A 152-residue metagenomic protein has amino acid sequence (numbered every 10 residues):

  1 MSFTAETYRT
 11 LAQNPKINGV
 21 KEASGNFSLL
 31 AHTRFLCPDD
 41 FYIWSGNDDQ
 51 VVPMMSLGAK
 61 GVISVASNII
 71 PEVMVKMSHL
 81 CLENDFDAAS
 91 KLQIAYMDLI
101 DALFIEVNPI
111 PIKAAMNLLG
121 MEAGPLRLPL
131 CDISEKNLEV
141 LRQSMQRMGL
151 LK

Functional and structural regions predicted by a protein language model:
M1-Y42: Glycine/proline-rich, positively charged, aromatic-decorated active-site loop/lid region on the catalytic face
D49-K152: Structured C-terminal cap/extension of enzyme domains
